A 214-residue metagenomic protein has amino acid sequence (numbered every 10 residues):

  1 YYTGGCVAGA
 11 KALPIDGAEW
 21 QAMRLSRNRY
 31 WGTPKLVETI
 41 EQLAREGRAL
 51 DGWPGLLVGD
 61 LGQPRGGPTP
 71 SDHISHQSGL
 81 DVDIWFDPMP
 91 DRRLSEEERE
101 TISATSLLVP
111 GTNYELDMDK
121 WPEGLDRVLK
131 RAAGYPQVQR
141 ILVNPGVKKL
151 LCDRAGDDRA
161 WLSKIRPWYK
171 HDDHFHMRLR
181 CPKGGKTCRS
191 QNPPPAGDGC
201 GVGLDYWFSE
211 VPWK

Functional and structural regions predicted by a protein language model:
Y1-G9, G67, G79, S106-L108 (+2 more regions): Glycine-centered flexibility motif
Y1-V58, K120-R131, Y135: Active-site acidic/histidine clusters and adjacent loop/turn architecture that either coordinate catalytic ions
T39-S71, L142-K164: Extended, low-complexity, intrinsically disordered C-terminal regulatory tails of eukaryotic serine/threonine kinases
G52-L57, S78-V82, Q137, H171-F175: Envelope-exposed proteins and targeting segments
L56-G62, V82-F86, V143, F175-L179 (+1 more regions): Long, contiguous hydrophobic alpha-helical segments, chiefly transmembrane helices and signal peptides
Q63-D117: Acidic/His-rich structured neighborhood in mature extracellular/periplasmic domains
L94-K214: Catalytic cores and adjacent binding grooves of peptidoglycan-active enzymes
